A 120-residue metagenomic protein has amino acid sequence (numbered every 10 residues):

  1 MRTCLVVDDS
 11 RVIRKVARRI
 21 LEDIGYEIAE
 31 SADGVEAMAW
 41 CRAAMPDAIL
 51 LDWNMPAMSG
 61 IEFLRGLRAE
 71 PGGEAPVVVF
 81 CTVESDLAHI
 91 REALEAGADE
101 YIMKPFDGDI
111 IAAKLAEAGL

Functional and structural regions predicted by a protein language model:
K15-D23: Charged docking surfaces used in two-component/phosphorelay signaling
G25-A32, W40: Short hydrophobic/Thr-rich beta-strand motif most characteristic of the beta2 strand and flanking loop of CheY-like
D33-E36, S59-R65: Acidic catalytic/metal-coordinating carboxylates
A44-L50: Active-site beta3 strand of CheY-like receiver
M55: Receiver (REC) domain active-site loop signature in two-component systems and cognate sites in sensor histidine kinases
E62, S85-E100, A113: Alpha4 helix (beta4-alpha4-beta5 surface) of REC/receiver domains from two-component response regulators
K104: A Lys-centered signature of the CheY-like receiver
